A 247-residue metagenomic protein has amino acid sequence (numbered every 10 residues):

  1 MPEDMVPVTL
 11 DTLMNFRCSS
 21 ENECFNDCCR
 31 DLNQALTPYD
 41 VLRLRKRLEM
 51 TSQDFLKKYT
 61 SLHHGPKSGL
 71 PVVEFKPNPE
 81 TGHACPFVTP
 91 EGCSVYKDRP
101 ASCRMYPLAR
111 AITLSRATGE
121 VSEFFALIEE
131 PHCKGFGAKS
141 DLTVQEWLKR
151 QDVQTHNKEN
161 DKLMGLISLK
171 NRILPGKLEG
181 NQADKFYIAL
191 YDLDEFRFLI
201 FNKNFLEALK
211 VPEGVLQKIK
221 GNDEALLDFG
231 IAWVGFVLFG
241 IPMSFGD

Functional and structural regions predicted by a protein language model:
M1-D27, N33-L42, K46-D247: Short loop/turn segments that flank or connect secondary-structure elements
